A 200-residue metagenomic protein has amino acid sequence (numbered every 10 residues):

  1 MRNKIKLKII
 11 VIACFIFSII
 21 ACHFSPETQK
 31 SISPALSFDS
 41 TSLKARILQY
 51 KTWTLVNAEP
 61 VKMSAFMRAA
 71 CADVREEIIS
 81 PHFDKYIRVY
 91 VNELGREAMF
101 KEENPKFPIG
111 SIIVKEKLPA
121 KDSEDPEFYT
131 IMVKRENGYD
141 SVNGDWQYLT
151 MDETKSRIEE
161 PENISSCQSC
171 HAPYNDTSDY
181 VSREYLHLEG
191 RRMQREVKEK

Functional and structural regions predicted by a protein language model:
R2-I10: Bacterial N-terminal signal peptides that target proteins for export
I9, F17, F66, E162-S165: Disulfide-bonded cysteine motifs in exported proteins
I20-A21: C-terminal motif of bacterial Sec signal peptides marking the signal peptidase cleavage site
P26-S33, S37, T52-M63, M99-K200: Sequence context surrounding c-type heme c attachment/ligation sites in exported
S31-E103: N-terminal secretory signal peptides
